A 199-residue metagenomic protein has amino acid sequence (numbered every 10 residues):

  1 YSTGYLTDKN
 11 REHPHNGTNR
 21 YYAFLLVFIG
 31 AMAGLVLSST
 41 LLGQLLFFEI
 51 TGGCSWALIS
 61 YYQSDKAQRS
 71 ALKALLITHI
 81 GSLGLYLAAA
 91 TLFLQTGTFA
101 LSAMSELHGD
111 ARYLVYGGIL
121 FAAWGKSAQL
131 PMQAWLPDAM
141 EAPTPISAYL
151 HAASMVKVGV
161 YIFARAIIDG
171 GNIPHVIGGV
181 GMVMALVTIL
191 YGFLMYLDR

Functional and structural regions predicted by a protein language model:
Y1-Q44, G53-R199: Hydrophobic transmembrane alpha-helices and their helix-loop junctions in integral membrane proteins
